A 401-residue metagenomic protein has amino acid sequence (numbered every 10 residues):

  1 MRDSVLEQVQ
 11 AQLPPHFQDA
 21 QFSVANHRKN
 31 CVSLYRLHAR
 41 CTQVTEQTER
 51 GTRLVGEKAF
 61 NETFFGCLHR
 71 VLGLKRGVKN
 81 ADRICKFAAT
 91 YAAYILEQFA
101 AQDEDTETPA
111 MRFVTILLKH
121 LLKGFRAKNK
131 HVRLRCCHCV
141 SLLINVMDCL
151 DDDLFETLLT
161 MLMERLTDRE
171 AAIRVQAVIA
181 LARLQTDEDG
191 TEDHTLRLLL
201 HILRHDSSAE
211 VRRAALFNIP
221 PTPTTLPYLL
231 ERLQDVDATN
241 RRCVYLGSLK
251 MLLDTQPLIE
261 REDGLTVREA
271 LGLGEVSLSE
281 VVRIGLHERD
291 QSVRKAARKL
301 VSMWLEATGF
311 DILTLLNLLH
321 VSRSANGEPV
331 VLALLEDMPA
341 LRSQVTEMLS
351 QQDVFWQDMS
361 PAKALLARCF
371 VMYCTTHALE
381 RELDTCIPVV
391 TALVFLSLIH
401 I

Functional and structural regions predicted by a protein language model:
M1-F155, L159-L162, A177: Generic N-terminal leader segments that precede the first folded domain
R2-V78, L258-I399: Long internal repeat-built scaffold domains in very large eukaryotic proteins
F22, A39-G56, Y91-T108, L143-D153 (+8 more regions): Flexible helix-coil junctions and inter-repeat linker/turn elements that act as hinges within alpha-solenoid scaffolds
V32, R36, K86-T90, H138-N145 (+6 more regions): Residue-level signature of alpha-solenoid helical repeat scaffolds
A59-L68, E104-L122, C149-L166, A172 (+4 more regions): HEAT/HEAT-like alpha-solenoid repeats
R76-G77, A81, K128-N129, R169-E170 (+3 more regions): Short inter-helical turns and helix N-cap capping residues of alpha-solenoid HEAT/ARM repeat scaffolds
V132, I173, A177, T186-E188: Glycine/proline-rich, flexible active-site/cofactor-binding loop segments that harbor closely spaced acidic
